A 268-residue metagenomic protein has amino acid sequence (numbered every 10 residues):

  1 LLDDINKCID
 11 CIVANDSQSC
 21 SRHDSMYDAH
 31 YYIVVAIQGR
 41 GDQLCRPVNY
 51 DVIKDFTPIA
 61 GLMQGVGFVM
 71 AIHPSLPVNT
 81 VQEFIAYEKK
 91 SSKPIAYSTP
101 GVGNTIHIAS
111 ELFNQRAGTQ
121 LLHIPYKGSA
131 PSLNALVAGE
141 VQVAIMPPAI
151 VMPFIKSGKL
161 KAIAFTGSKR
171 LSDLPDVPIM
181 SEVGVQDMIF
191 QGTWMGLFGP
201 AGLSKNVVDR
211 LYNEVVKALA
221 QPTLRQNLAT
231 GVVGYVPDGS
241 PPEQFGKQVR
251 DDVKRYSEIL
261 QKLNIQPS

Functional and structural regions predicted by a protein language model:
L2-I9, S25-A29: Hydrophobic, low-acid, alpha-helix-prone terminal segments
C8, K156, K205-S268: An extracytoplasmic/periplasmic, membrane-proximal ligand-sensing/linker region
A14-S17, G101-V102, I124-N134, P147-I150 (+1 more regions): Short helix-initiation/N-cap motifs at beta->coil->alpha
A14-S21, M26-A29, V35: Periodic, rod-like helical contexts
S19-S25, L112, R116, A130-A144 (+2 more regions): Short helices/loops that flank or line small-molecule/ion binding pockets
S25-H30, Q43-P131, M180-V185, W194-L228: Hinge/capping helix and adjacent helix->loop/strand transition within the periplasmic-binding protein
D28-Y31, S91-I95, T119, V137-M146 (+2 more regions): Alpha-to-beta junction loops
A36-N49, H107, E111-R116, V143-V177: A ligand-binding cleft/hinge motif common to bilobed small-molecule-binding domains
